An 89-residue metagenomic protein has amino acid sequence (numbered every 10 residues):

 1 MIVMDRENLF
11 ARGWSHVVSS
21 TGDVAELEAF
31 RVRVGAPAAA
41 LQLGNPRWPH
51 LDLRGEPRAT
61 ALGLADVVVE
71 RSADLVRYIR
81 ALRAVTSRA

Functional and structural regions predicted by a protein language model:
M1-A89: Catalytic phosphate/metal-binding cores of nucleic-acid and nucleotide-processing enzymes, i.e., regions that mediate
